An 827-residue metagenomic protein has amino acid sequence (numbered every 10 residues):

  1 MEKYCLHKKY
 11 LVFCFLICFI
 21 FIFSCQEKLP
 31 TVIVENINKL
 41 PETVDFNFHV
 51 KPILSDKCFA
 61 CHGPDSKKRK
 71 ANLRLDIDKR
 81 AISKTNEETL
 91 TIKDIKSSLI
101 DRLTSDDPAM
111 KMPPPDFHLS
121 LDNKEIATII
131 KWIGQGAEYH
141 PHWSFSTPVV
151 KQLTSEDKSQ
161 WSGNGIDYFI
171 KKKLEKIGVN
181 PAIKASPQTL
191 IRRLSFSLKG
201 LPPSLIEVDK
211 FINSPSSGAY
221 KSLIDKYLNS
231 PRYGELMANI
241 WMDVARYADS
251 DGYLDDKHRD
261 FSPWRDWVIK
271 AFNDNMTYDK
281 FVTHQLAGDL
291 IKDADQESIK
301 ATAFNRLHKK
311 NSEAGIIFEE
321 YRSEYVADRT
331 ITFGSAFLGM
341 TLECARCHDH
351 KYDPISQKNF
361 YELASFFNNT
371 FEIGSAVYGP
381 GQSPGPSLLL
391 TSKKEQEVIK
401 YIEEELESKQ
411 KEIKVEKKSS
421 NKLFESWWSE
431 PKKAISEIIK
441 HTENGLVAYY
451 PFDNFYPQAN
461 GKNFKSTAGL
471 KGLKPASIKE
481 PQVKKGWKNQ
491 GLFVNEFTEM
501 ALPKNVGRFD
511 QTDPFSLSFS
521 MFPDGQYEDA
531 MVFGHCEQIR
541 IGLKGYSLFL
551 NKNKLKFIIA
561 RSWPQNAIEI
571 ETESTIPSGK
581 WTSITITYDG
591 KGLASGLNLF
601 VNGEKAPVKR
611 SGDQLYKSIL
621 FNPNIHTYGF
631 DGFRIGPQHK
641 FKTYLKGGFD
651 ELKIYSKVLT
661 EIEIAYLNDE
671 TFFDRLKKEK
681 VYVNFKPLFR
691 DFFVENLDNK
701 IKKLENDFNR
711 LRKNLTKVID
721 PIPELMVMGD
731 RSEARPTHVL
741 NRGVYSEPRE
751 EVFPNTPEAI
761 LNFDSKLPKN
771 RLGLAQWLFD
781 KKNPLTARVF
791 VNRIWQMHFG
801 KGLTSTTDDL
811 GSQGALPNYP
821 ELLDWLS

Functional and structural regions predicted by a protein language model:
M1-H7: N-terminal secretory signal peptides that target proteins for export/translocation
F13-I22: Bacterial N-terminal signal peptides
C25-D167, K171-K172, Q188-R193, P203-L205 (+12 more regions): Solvent-exposed helix-loop boundary motif
Q26-T31, M110-M112, Y253, D274 (+4 more regions): Active-site histidine-acidic residue metal-binding/catalytic motifs, centered on HxH/HExxH-like signatures
K67-K68, T91-I95, S105, D122 (+19 more regions): Extracellular/periplasmic catalytic domains that process cell-envelope and extracellular macromolecules
I126, L406-P721: Extracellular glycan-associated modules
D157-R193, S197-R232, R246-D293, P354 (+3 more regions): Primarily short, surface-exposed interaction patches in extracytoplasmic proteins
A219-Q357, L363-A364, N368, L517 (+4 more regions): Extended surface/linker regions that mediate inter-domain or inter-protein docking in multi-component redox
